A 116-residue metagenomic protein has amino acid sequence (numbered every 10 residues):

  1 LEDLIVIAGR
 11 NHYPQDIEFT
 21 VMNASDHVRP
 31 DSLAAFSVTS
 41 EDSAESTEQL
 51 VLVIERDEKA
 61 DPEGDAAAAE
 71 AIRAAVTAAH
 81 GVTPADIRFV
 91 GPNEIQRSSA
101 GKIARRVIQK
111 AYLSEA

Functional and structural regions predicted by a protein language model:
L1-H80: AMP-binding/adenylate-forming catalytic core of the ANL superfamily
S32-S37, V51-L52, R73-A116: Conserved C-terminal "lid"/linker of ANL adenylate-forming enzymes
